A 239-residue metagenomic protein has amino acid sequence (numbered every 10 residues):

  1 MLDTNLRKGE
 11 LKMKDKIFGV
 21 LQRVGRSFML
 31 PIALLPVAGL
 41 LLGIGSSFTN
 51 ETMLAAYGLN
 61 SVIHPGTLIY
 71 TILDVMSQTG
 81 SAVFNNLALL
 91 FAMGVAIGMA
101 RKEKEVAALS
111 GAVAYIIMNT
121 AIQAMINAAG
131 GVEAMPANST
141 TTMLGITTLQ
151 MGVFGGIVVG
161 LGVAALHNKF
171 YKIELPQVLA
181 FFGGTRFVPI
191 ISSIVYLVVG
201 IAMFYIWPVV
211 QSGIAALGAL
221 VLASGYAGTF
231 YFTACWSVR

Functional and structural regions predicted by a protein language model:
M1-K12: Short, Lys/Arg-enriched N-terminal segments with co-localized hydrophobic residues within the first ~10-30 amino acids
F18-G183: Early transmembrane hairpin of solute transport permeases
I117, T185-V195: Small-residue-rich segments of transmembrane alpha-helices in multi-pass membrane proteins, especially helix faces
A124-S139, M203-L222: Functional transmembrane-helix hotspots
L161-L166, F187, A215-L222: Alpha-helical transmembrane segments and their membrane-interface exit regions
P176-T185, V221-A227: Juxtamembrane inter-helical linkers in multi-pass membrane proteins
I190, Y196-V198, A202-V209, A223-Y226: Hydrophobic, small-residue-rich alpha-helical packing segments that form membrane-like cores
Q211-R239: Aromatic-rich transmembrane-lumenal/periplasmic boundary elements in polytopic membrane proteins
